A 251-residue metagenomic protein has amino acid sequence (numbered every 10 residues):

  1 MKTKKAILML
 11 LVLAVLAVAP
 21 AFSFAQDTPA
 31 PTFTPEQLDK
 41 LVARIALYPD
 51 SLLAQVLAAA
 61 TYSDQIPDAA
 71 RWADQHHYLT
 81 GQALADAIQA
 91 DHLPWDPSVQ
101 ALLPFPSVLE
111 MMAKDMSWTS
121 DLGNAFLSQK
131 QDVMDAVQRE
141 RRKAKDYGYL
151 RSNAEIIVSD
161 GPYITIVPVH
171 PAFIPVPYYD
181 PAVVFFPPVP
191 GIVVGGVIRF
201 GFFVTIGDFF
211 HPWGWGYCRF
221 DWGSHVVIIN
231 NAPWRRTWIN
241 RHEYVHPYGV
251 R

Functional and structural regions predicted by a protein language model:
K2-L10: Bacterial N-terminal signal peptides that target proteins for export
L10-A19: Bacterial N-terminal signal peptides
S23-D27: Boundary at the C-terminal end of the N-terminal hydrophobic targeting segment
A30-R44: Extended, structured, electrostatic nucleic-acid-contact surfaces
L53-A59, V176: Short hydrophobic alpha-helical segments that form membrane-spanning helices or hydrophobic packing faces of helical
L57-Y163: Mature extracellular/secreted ectodomains of secretory-pathway proteins
D132-R251: Low-complexity, repeat-rich tail regions
